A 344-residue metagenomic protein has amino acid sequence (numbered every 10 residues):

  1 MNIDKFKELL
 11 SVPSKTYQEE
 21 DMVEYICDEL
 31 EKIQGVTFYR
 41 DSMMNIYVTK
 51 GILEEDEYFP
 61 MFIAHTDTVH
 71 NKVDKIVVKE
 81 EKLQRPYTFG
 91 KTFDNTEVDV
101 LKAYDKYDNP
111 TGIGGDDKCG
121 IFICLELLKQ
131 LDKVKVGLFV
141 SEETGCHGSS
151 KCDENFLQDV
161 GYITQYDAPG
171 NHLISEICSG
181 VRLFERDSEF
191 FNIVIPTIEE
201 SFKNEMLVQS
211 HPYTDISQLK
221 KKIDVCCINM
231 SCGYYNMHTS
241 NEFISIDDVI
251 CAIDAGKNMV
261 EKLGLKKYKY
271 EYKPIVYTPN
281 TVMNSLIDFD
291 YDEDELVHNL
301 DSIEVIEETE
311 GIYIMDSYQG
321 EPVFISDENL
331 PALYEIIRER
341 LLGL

Functional and structural regions predicted by a protein language model:
M1-V12, Y277-Y291: N-terminal hydrophobic or amphipathic helices/low-complexity stretches enriched in small/hydrophobic/Pro/Gly
N2, E31-G35, S42, E55-F59 (+4 more regions): Short glycine/proline-enriched coil/turn segments at helix->beta-strand junctions
K5-E8, V12-E57: A non-catalytic alpha/beta surface segment that caps or lines the substrate-entry region of metallo-dependent hydrolase
E57-K133, E143: Active-site metal-coordination/substrate-binding segment of hydrolases, especially metallo-dependent peptidases
Y107-R186, V208, I216: Acidic/histidine-rich catalytic neighborhood of metal-dependent amide-processing enzymes
L207-A252: Zn-dependent metallopeptidase/amidohydrolase metal-coordination segment
N236-F289: His/Asp/Glu-rich mid-to-C-terminal helical/loop segments that flank catalytic regions of hydrolases
L286-L344: Positively charged, low-complexity terminal tracts and the immediately adjacent first secondary-structure elements
